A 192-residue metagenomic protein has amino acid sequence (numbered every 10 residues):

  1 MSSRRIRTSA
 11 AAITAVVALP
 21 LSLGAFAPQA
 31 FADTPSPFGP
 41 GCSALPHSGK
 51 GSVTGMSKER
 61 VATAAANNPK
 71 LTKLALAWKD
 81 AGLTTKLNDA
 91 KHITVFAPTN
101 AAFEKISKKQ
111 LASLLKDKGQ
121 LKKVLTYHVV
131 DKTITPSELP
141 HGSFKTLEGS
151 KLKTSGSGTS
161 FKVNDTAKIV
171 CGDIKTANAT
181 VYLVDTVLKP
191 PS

Functional and structural regions predicted by a protein language model:
S2-S192: Mature, structured domains of secreted/extracytosolic soluble proteins
